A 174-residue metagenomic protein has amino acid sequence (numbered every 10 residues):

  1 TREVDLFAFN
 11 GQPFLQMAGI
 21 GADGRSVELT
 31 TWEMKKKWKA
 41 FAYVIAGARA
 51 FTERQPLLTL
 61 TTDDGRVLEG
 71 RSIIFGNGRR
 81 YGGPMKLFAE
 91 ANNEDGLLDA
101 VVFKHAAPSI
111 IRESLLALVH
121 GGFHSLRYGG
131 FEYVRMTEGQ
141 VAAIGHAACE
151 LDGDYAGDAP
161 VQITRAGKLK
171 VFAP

Functional and structural regions predicted by a protein language model:
T1-R71: Catalytic core of DAGKc-family lipid kinases
P13, L98, L169-K170: Hydrophobic residues embedded in beta-strands of well-ordered beta-sheets
G19, D23, I74-F88, Y155: Glycine-rich phosphate/pyrophosphate-binding beta-alpha loops
D23-S26, L68-E69, Y81-P84, P108-I111: Short acidic/glycine-rich loop or secondary-structure boundary segments that cap or lie
M34-F41, A89-I110: Gly/Ser/Thr-rich active-site loops/lids in small-molecule metabolic enzymes that frequently grip phosphoryl groups
A50-R54, E94, Y133: A short catalytic or substrate-binding loop motif that flags glycine-/basic-rich loops and adjacent residues that bind
T62-V67, N92, V102-P174: ATP/nucleoside-binding phosphotransfer catalytic cores, i.e., glycine-rich phosphate-binding loops
